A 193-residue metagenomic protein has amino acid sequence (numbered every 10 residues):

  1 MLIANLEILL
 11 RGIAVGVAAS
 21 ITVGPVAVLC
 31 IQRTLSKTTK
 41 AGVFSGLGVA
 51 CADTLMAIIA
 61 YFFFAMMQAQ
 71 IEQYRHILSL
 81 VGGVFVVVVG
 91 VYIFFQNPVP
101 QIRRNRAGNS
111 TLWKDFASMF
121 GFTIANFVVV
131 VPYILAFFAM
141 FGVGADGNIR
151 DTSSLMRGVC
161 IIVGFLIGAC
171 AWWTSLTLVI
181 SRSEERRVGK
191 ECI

Functional and structural regions predicted by a protein language model:
M1, K114-A136: Selected transmembrane alpha-helices and immediately adjacent juxtamembrane segments of polytopic inner-membrane
L2-H76, L135-G158: Juxtamembrane transmembrane-helix termini in multi-pass membrane transport proteins
L6, L10, N109, W113-G121 (+1 more regions): Alpha-helical membrane-protein architecture signal
I8, G12, G16, M119 (+1 more regions): Helical-face signature of the major facilitator-like transporter fold
T39-A117, V179: Membrane helix-loop-helix hairpins that form the core translocation module of multi-pass transporters
F62, A169-E185: Transmembrane alpha-helical segments of integral membrane proteins
R150-W173: Short alpha-helical packing/oligomerization segments
R186-I193: Conserved small/polar residues in nucleotide/adenosyl-binding loops
